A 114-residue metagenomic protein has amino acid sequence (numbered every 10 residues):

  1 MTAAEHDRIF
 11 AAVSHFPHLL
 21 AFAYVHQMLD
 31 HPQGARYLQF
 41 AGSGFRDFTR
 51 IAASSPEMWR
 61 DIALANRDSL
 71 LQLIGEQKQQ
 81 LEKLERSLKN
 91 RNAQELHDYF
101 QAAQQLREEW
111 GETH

Functional and structural regions predicted by a protein language model:
M1-F16, A35: Conserved Rossmann-fold dehydrogenase catalytic segment
D7, M28-H31, A41: Short amphipathic alpha-helical surface micro-motifs
V13, L20, F100-A103: Short alpha-helical scaffolding segments that buttress acidic/His motifs in well-ordered protein cores
F16-H31: The feature represents the first ordered module of a protein
L19-F22, I51-S54, E109: Amphipathic alpha-helical interaction surfaces
G34-A103: Interdomain hinge/lid region at the active-site interface of Rossmann-like NAD(P)-dependent oxidoreductases
E108-H114: Long, positively charged, glycine-interspersed low-complexity recognition regions
